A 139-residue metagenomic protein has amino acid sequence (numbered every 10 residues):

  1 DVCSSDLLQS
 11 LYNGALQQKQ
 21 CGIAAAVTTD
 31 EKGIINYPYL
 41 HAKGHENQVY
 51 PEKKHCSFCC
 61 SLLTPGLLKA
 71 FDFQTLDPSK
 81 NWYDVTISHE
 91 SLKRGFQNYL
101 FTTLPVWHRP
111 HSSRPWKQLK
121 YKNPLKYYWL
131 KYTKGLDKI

Functional and structural regions predicted by a protein language model:
V2-S4: Short, small-residue-biased leader/transition segments that mark boundaries at the very start of proteins
D6-I23: Conserved donor-nucleotide/metal-binding helix-loop-beta segment in metal-dependent transferases, i.e., the alpha-helix
A24-P38: Short beta-strand-to-loop element that shapes/binds the nucleotide-sugar donor at the catalytic cleft/hinge
E31, Y99-L119: Active-site donor/metal-binding and catalytic loop motifs of nucleotide-sugar-dependent glycosylation enzymes
G44-P65: A recurrent flexible, glycine/aromatic-enriched loop bordering the glycosyltransferase active site that acts as
H55-F58, A70-H89, K93-W107: Donor nucleotide-sugar recognition loop
P115-I139: Catalytic core of nucleotide-sugar-dependent glycosyltransferases
